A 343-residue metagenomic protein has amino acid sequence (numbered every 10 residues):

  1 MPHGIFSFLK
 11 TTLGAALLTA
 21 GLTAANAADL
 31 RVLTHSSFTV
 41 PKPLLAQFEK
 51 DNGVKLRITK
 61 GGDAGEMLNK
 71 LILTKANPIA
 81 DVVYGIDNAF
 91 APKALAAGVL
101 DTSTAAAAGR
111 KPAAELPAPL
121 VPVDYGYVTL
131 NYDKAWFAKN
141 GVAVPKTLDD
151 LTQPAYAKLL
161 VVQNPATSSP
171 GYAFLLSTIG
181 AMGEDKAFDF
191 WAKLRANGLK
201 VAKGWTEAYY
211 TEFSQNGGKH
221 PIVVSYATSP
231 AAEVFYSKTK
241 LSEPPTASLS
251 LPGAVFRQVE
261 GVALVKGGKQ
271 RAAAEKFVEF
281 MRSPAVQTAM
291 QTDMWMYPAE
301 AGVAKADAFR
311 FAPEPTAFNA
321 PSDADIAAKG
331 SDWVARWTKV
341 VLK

Functional and structural regions predicted by a protein language model:
A28-K93, A97, T211, K343: Early extracytoplasmic/lumenal segment of secretory-pathway proteins
L33-S36, L116-V123, D133-K134, N140-G141 (+2 more regions): Short beta-strand->loop
P78-V83, T104-A135, L148-D149, K158-P165: A structural signal for short loop-to-beta-strand junctions that line the ligand-binding cleft of periplasmic/secreted
L100-A107, P119-P122, D149-T152, P221 (+3 more regions): Short beta-strand->loop
N131-W136, Q258-Q270, A289: A bilobed periplasmic-binding-protein/Venus flytrap-type ligand-binding module shared by bacterial periplasmic
S177-A254: Ligand-binding pocket segment of bilobal, Venus flytrap-like solute-binding proteins
V265-P321: Mature extracytoplasmic/periplasmic domains
D307-K343: Extracellular/periplasmic bilobal clamshell ligand-binding domains
